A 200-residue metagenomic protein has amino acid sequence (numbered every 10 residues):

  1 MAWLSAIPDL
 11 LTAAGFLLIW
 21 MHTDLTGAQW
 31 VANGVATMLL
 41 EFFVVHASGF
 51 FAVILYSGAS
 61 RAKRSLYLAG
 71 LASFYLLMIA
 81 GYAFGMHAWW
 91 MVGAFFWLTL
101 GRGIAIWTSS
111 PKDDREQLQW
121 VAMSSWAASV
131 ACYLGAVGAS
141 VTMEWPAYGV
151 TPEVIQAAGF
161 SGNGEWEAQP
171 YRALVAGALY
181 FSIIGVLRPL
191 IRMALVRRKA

Functional and structural regions predicted by a protein language model:
M1-P8: N-terminal membrane topogenic signal
L10-T26, F74-A80: Membrane-embedded alpha-helical segments in integral membrane proteins
L11, G15, S48, L98-A105 (+1 more regions): Membrane-embedded alpha-helical transmembrane segments of multi-pass integral membrane proteins
T23, A47-Y56, T108-K112, L187: Structural signal for the C-terminal ends of transmembrane alpha-helices and the immediately following loop
N33-E41, W90-L100, G177: Hydrophobic core segments of alpha-helical transmembrane domains in multi-pass membrane proteins
L39-R61, I79: Canonical alpha-helical transmembrane segments
S65-A131: Membrane-proximal helix-loop-helix units in multi-pass membrane proteins
D114-A200: C-terminal membrane-adjacent module
